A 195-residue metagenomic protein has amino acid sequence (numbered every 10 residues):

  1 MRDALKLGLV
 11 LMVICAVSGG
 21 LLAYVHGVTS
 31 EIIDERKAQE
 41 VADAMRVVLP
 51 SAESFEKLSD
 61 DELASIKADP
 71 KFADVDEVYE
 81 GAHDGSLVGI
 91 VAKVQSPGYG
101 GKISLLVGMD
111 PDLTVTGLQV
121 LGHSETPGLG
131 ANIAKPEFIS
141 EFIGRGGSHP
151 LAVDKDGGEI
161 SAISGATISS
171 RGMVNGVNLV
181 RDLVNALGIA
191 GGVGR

Functional and structural regions predicted by a protein language model:
R2-R195: Flexible, solvent-exposed loop/hinge segments and secondary-structure transition points
